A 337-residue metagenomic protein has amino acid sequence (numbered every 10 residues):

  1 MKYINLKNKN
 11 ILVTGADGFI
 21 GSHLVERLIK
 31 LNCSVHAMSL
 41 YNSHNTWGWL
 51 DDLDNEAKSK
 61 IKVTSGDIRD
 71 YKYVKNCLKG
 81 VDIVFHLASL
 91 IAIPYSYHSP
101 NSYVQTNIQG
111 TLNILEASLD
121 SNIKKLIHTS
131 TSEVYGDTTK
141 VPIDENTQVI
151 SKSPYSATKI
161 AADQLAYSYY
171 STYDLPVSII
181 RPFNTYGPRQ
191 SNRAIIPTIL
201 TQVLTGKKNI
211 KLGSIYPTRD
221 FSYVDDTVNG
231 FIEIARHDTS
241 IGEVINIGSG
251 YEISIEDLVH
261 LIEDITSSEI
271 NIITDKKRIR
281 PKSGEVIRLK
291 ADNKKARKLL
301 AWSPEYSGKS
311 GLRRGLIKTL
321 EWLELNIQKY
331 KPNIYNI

Functional and structural regions predicted by a protein language model:
M1-T185, R314, K318-N326, P332 (+1 more regions): N-terminal Rossmann-like NAD(P)+-binding domain of SDR-like oxidoreductases, especially those catalyzing
L24, I199, F231-A235, V259-I262 (+2 more regions): Hydrophobic "lid"/C-terminal helical patch of Rossmann-like NAD(P)-dependent dehydrogenase/epimerase domains
N55-I61, N146, Y173-P176, L200-K211 (+2 more regions): A short C-terminal helix-loop "cap" of Rossmann-like NAD(P)-dependent dehydrogenase/epimerase domains
R69, H98, T106-Q109, S153 (+7 more regions): Residue-level signal for the nucleotide or nucleotide-sugar donor/cofactor binding architecture
I160, T185-T198, T205-K208, V224-D225 (+3 more regions): Glycine/proline-rich active-site loop of Rossmann-fold NAD(P)-dependent oxidoreductases
S214, E243-I245, I253-H260, S267-R288 (+1 more regions): C-terminal "lid/loop" region of Rossmann-like NAD(P)-dependent oxidoreductases
V224, V244, I279-E305, R314 (+1 more regions): Conserved C-terminal active-site "lid" loop/helix of NAD(P)H-dependent oxidoreductases that clamps the redox cofactor
T227, F231, I247, L258 (+2 more regions): Non-catalytic, hydrophobic alpha-helical segments
